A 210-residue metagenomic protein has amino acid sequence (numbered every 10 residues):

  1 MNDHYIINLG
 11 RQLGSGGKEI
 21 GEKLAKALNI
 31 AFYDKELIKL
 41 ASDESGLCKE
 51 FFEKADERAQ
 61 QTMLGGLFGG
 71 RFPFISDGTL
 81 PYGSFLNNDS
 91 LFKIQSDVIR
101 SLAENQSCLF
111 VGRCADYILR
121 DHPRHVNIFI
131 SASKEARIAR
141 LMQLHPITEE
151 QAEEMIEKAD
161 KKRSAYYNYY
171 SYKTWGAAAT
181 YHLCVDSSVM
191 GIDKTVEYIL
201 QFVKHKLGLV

Functional and structural regions predicted by a protein language model:
D3-R11, Q106: Pre-Walker A (Motif I) flank of P-loop NTPase domains
L9-E22: Glycine-rich phosphate-binding P-loop
A31-S42: Short beta-strand-centered segment that lines the nucleotide-binding/catalytic pocket of NTP-utilizing
S42-S107: ATP-dependent small-molecule kinase phosphotransfer cores that center on conserved nucleotide phosphate-binding segments
Q61-L67, F72, T148-I192: Small-molecule kinase domains that catalyze NTP-dependent phosphoryl transfer to phosphate-bearing small molecules
S96, I192-L200: Short, amphipathic alpha-helical "lid/cap" segments that border enzyme active or binding sites
L102, A115-D121: RNA pseudouridine synthases
D121-Q143, E149-E157: Conserved phosphate-donor/acceptor-positioning beta-strand/loop module used by diverse small-molecule
